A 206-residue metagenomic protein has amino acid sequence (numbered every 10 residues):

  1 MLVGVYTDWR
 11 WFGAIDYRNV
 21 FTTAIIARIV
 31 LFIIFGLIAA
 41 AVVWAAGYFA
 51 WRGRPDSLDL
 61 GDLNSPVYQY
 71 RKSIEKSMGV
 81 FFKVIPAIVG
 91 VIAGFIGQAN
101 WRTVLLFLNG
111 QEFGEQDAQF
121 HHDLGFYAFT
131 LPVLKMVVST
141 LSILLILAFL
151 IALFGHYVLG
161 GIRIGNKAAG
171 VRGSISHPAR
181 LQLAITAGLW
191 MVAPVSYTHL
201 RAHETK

Functional and structural regions predicted by a protein language model:
M1-T7, G94-A99: Alpha-helical transmembrane segments of multi-pass membrane proteins
F12-R18, L105-Y127, R201: Membrane-interfacial helical/loop segments at transmembrane boundaries in membrane proteins
F21-L37: Interfacial helix-start motif at the membrane-water boundary
I33-F81: Intein modules and their embedded homing endonuclease domains
G36-D56, V89-G90, T140-I164: Transmembrane alpha-helical segments in integral membrane proteins
K72-G90, S174-W190: Alpha-helical transmembrane segments and their helix-start/interface "positive-inside/aromatic belt" motifs in integral
F126-Q182: A conserved hydrophobic secondary-structure block that centers on an alpha-helix together with its immediately flanking
T198-T205: Conserved small/polar residues in nucleotide/adenosyl-binding loops
